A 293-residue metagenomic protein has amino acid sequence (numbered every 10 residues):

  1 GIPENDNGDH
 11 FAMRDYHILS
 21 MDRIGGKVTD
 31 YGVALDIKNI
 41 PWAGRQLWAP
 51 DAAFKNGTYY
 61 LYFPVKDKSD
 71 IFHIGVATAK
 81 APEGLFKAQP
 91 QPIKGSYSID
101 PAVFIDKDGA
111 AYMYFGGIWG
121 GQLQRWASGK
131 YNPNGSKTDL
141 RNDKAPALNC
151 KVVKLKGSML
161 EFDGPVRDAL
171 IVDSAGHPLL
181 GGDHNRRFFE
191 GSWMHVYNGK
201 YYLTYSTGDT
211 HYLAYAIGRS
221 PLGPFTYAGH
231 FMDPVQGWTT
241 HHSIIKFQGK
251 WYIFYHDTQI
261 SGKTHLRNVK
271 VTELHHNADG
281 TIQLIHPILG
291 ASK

Functional and structural regions predicted by a protein language model:
G1-K293: Carbohydrate-active catalytic/glycan-binding domains of CAZyme proteins, especially the secreted or lumenal ectodomains
